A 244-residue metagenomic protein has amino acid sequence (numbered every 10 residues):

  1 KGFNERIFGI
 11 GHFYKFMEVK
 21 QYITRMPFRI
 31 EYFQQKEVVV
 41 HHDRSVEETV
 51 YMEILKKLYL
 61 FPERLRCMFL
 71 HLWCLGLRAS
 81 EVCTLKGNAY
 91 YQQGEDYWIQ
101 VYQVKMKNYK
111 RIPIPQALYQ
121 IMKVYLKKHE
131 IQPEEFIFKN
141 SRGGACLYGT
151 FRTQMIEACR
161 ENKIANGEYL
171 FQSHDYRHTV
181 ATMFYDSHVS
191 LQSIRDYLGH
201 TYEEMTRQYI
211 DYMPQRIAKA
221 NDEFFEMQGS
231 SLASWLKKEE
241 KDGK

Functional and structural regions predicted by a protein language model:
Y22-K56, Y102-Q103, K107, K139-A145: Flexible interdomain linker/hinge and immediately adjacent N-terminus of the catalytic tyrosine-recombinase domain
Q34, V39-V40, S45-A79, R177: Basic, Lys/Arg- and aromatic-enriched nucleic-acid-binding interface segment
L75, T84-K123, K244: Conserved tyrosine-mediated DNA breakage-rejoining catalytic core shared by Y-recombinases
Y90-G94, Y169, V189-Q208: Short, polar N-cap/turn motifs at the start of nucleic acid-interacting alpha helices
Q103-M106, L198-E226: Catalytic-site neighborhood detector that most strongly recognizes the C-terminal catalytic loop/helix of tyrosine
P115-E168: Active-site/catalytic core of tyrosine-dependent DNA strand-transfer enzymes
R142, D222-K244: C-terminal secondary-structure termini that scaffold catalytic or DNA-interacting sites
R152-Q192: Short, basic (Lys/Arg/His-rich) helix/loop patches that form interaction surfaces in the mid-to-C-terminal regions
